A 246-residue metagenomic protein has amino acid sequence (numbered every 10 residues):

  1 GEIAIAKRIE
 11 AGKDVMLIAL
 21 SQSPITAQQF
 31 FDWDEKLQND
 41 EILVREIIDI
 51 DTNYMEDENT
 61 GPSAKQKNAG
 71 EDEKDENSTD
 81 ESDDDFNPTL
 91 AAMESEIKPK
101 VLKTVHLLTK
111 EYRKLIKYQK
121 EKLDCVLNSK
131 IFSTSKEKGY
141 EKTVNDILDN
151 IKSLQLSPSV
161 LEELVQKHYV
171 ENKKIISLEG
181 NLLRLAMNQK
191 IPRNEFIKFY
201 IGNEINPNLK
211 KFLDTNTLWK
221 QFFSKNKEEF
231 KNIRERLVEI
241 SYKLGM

Functional and structural regions predicted by a protein language model:
G1-M246: Transcription initiation cofactors for RNA polymerase, centered on bacterial and plant organellar sigma factors
